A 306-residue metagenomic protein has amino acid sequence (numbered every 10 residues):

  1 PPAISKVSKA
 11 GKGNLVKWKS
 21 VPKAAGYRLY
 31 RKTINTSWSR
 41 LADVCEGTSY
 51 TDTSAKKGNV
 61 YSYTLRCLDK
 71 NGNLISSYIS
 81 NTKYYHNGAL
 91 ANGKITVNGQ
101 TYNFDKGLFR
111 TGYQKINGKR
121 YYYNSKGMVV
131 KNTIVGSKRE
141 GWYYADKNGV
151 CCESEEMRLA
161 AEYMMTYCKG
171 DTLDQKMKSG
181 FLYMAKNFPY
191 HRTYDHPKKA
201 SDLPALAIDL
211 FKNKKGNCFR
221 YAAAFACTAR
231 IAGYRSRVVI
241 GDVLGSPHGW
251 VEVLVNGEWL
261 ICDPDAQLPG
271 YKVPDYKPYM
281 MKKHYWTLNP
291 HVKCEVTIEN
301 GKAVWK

Functional and structural regions predicted by a protein language model:
P1-K6, W18-K23, S39-D43, N59 (+5 more regions): Extracellular adhesion/carbohydrate-binding repeat motifs centered on closely spaced tryptophans
K12-V16: Structural beta-strand segments of beta-rich domains
R28-G58, Y78: Recognizes extended acidic, P/S/T-rich segments that occur within or adjacent to Ig-like beta-sandwich modules
Y30-I34, L68, L254: Predominantly extracellular/luminal cell-surface or secreted proteins
E156-L210, W305: Secondary-structure boundary elements
K176-G180, K214-A229: Active-site nucleophilic cysteine motif
Y221-Y285: Hydrophobic/aromatic-rich core segments of domains that either
Y276-K306: Low-complexity, Gly/Ser/Thr/Pro-rich intrinsically disordered linker/tail segments
